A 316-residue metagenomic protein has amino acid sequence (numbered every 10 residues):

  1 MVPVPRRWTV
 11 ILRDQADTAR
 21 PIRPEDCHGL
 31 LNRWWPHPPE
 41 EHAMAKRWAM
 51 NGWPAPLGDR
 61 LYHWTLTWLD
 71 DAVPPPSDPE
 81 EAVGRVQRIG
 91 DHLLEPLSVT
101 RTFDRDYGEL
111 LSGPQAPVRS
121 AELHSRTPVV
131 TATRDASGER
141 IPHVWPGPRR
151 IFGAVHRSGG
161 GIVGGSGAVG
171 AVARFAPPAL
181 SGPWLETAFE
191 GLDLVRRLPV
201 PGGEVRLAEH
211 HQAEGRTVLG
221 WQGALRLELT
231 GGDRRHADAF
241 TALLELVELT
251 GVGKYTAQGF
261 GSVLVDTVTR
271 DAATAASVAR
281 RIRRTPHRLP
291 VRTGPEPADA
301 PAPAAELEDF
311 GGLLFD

Functional and structural regions predicted by a protein language model:
M1-D316: RNA-interacting cores
